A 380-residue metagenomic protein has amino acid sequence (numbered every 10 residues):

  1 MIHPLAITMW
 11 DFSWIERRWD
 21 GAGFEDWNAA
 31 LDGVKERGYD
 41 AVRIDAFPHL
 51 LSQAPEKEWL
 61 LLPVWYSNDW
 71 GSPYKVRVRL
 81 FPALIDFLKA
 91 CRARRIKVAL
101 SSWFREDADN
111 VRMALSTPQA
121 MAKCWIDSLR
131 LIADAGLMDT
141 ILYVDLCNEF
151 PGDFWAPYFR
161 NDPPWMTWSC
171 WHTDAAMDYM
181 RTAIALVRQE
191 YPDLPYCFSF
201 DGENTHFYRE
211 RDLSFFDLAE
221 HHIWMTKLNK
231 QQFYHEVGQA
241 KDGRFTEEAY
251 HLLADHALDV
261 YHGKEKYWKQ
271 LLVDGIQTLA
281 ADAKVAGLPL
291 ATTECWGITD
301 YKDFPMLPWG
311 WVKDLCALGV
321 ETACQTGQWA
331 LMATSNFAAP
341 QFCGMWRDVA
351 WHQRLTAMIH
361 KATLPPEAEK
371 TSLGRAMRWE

Functional and structural regions predicted by a protein language model:
M1-D26, V34, D45-F47: Boundary/entry segment of secreted carbohydrate-active catalytic domains
I2-A6, A41-R43, R95-A99, D139-D145 (+4 more regions): Structural preference for beta-strand elements that scaffold enzyme active sites
W10-F24, L62-F81, A108-K123, E149-F150 (+3 more regions): The substrate-binding groove and active-site-proximal loops of carbohydrate-active enzymes, especially glycoside
G23-D107, Q119, R130, S169-C197 (+2 more regions): Aromatic-lined substrate-binding rim segments of carbohydrate-active enzymes
A54-N68, A108-R130, A156-W165, L213-W224 (+3 more regions): Aromatic- and acidic-residue-enriched segments that line the glycan-binding/catalytic groove of carbohydrate-active
W59-Y66, K302-E380: Aromatic-rich peripheral "rim/lid" segments of glycoside hydrolase catalytic domains that contact and position glycan
A99-R112, I126-W171: Active-site groove signature of glycoside hydrolases
G136, P151, W155-Q325: Extracellular glycoside hydrolase catalytic/binding regions
